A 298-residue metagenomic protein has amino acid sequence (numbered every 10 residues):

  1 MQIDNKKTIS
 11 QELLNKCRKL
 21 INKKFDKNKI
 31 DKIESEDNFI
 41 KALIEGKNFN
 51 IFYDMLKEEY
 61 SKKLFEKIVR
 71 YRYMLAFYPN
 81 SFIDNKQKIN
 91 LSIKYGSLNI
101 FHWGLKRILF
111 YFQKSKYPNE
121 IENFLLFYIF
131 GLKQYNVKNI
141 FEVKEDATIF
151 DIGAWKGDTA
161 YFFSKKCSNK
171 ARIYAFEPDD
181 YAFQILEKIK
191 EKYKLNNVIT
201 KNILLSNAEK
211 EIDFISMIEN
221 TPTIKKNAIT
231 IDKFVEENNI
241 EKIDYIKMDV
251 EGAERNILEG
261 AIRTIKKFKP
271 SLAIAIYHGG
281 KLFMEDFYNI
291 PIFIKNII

Functional and structural regions predicted by a protein language model:
M1-I298: Phosphate/nucleotide-binding beta-alpha loop and adjacent structural elements of enzyme active sites
